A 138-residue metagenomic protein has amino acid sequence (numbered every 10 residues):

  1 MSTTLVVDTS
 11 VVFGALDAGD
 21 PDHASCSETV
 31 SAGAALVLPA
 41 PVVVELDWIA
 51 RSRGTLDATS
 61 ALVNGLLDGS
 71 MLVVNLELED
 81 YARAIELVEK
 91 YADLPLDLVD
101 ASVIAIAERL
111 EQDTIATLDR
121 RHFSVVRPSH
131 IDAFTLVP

Functional and structural regions predicted by a protein language model:
M1-L38, R51-N64, S129-H130: Short, well-structured N-terminal submotif of metal-dependent ribonuclease cores
S2-T4, I104, E108-P138: Acidic, PIN/NYN-like endoribonuclease modules and their adjacent C-terminal/linker elements
D8, E45, D100, D119: Acidic active-site catalytic centers that drive phospho-/nucleotidyl reactions and related ester hydrolyses
S10-V11, P41, E79, R121: Alpha-helix/helix-capping structural signal
V11, E45-L46, R83: A general alpha-helix detector
F13, V44, S124: Nucleotide phosphate-binding site architecture
W48-R51, E108: Short glycine/serine- and small hydrophobic-enriched flexible loop segments
L72-L118: Active-site neighborhoods of divalent-metal-dependent phosphate/nucleic-acid chemistry enzymes
